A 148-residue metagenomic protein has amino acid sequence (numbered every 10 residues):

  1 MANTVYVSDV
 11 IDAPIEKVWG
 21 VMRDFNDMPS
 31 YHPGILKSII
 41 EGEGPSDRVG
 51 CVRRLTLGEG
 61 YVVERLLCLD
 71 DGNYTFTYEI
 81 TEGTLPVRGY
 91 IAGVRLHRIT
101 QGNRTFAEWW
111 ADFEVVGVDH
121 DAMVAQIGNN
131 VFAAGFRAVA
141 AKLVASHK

Functional and structural regions predicted by a protein language model:
M1-G44: Hydrophobic ligand-binding cavity/cleft-lining segments
I15, E59, N129-F132: A structural signal for well-ordered alpha-helical scaffolds and beta->alpha junctions
P29-S30, E43-G44, T56-F106, D112-E114 (+1 more regions): Hydrophobic-ligand binding "helix-grip"
P33-G34, E82, M123: Sparse recognition of residues in long alpha-helices and their boundaries
F106, D112-K148: A conserved amphipathic terminal alpha-helix motif
